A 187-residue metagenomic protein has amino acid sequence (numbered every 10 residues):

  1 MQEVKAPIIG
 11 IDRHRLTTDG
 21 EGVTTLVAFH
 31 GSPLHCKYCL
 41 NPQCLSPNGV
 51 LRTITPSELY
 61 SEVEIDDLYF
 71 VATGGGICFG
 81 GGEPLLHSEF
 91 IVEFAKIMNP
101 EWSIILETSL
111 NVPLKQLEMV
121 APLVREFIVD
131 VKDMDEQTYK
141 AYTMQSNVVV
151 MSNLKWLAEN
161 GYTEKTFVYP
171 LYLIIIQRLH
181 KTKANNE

Functional and structural regions predicted by a protein language model:
M1-L51, I65-V71: N-terminal [4Fe-4S]-dependent radical SAM core
E64-L68, T73-G76, G80-E187: Conserved AdoMet/S-adenosylmethionine-binding subsite of the radical SAM
